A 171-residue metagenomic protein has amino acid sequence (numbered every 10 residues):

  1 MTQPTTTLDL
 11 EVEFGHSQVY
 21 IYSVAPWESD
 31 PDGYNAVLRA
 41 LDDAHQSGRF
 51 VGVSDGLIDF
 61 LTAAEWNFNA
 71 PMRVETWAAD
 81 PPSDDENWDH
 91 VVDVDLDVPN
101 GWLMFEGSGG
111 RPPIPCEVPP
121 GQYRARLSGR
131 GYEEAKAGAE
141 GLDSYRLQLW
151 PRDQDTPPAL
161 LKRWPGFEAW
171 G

Functional and structural regions predicted by a protein language model:
M1-N87, E133-G171: Primarily secretory-pathway and cell-envelope proteins
E13, F50, S54, P99 (+2 more regions): Intrinsically disordered, low-complexity segments enriched in small/polar residues
S83-P119: Extended, solvent-exposed segments with strong compositional bias
P119-R126: A glycine-anchored, Pro-Gly-centered beta-turn/N-cap motif
S128-Y132: Short beta-strand-plus-loop segments that form exposed binding edges in beta-rich domains
